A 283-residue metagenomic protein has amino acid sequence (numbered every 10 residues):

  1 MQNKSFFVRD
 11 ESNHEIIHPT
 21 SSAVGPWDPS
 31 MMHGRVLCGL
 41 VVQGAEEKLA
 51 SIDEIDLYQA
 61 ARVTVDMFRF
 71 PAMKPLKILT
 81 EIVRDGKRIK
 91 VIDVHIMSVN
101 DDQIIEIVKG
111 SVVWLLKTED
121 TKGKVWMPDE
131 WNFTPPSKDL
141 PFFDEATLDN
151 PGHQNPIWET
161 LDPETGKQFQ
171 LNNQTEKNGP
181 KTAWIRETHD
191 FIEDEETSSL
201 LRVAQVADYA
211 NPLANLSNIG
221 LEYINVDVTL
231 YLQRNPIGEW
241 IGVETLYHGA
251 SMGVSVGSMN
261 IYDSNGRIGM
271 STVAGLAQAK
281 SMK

Functional and structural regions predicted by a protein language model:
M1-K283: Terminal targeting signals and extreme-terminal segments of soluble enzymes
